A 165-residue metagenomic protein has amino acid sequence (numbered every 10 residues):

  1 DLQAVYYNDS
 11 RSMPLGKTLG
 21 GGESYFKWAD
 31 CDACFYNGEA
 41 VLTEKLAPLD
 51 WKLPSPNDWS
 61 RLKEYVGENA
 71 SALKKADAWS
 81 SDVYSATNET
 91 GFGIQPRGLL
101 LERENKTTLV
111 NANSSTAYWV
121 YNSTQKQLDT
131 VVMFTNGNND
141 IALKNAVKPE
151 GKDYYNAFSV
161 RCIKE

Functional and structural regions predicted by a protein language model:
D1-E165: Conserved positions within compact, well-structured domain cores
